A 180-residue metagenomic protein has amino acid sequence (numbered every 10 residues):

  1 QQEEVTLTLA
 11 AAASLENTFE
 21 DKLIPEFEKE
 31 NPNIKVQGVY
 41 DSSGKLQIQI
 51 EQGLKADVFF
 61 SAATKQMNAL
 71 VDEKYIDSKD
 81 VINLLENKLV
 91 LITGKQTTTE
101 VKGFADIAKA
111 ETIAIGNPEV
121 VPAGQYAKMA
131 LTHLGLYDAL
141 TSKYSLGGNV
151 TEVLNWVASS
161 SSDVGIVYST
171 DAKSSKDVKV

Functional and structural regions predicted by a protein language model:
Q2-E30, G44, E51-Q52, A63-T64 (+3 more regions): Exported/periplasmic ABC-transporter solute-binding proteins
L7, I34-V36, L89: Conserved beta-strand core positions
P32-I34, A56: Short, well-ordered coil loops that connect the C-terminus of an alpha-helix to the N-terminus of a beta-strand
K45, L54-K55, S78: Short glycine-enriched, charge-decorated loop/helix-capping segments at active-site entrances that position
D57-S61: Periplasmic-binding protein-like
E73-V81: A short, gly/pro- and small-residue-rich
D80-L89: Short, glycine-/small- and polar/acidic-enriched structural segments that line small-molecule recognition paths
